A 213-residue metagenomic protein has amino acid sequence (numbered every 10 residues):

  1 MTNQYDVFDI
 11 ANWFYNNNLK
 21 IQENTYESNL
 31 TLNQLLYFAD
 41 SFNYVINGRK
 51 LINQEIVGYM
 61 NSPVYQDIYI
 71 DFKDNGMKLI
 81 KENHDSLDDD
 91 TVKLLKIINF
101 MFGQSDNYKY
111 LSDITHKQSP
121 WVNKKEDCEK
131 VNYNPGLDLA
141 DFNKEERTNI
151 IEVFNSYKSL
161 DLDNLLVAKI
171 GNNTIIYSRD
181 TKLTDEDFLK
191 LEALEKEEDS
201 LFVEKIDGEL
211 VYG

Functional and structural regions predicted by a protein language model:
M1-G213: Domain-edge interaction signal
